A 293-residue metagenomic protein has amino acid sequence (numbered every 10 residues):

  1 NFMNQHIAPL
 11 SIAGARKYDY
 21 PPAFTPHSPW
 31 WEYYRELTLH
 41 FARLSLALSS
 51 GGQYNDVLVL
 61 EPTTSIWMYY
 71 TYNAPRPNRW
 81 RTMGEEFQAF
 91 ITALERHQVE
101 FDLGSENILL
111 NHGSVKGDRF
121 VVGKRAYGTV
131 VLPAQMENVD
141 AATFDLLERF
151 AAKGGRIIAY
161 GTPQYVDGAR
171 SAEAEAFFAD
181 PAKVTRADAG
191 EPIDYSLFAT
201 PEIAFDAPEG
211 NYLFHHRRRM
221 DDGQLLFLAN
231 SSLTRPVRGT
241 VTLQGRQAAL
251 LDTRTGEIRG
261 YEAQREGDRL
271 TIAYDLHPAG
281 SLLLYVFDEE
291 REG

Functional and structural regions predicted by a protein language model:
N1-G293: Carbohydrate-binding surfaces of carbohydrate-active enzymes
